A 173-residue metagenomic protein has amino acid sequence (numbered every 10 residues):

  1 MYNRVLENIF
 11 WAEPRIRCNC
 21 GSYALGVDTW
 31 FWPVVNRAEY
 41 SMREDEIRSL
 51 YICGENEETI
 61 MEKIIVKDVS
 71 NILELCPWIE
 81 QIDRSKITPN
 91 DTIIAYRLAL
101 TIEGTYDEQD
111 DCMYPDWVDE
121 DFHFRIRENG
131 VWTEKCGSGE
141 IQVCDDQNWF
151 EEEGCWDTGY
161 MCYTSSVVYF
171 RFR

Functional and structural regions predicted by a protein language model:
M1-P14: Active-site-adjacent structural segments surrounding the nucleophilic cysteine of cysteine proteases and isopeptidases
F10, T29-F31, P77, D116 (+4 more regions): Residues in intrinsically disordered, low-complexity segments of regulatory proteins
A12-E39, R43, E57-E58, E62-V66 (+1 more regions): Active-site nucleophilic cysteine motif
R15, V34-N36, I82, C136 (+2 more regions): Short, isolated positions within intrinsically disordered regulatory regions of eukaryotic proteins
C18-C20, C53, C76, C112 (+4 more regions): Generic recognition of cysteine residues
M42-G139: ...with weaker cross-activation on analogous glycine-rich loops/strands in unrelated enzymes
V131-R173: Active-site or metal-binding loop neighborhoods of secreted/extracellular toxin and effector enzymes
